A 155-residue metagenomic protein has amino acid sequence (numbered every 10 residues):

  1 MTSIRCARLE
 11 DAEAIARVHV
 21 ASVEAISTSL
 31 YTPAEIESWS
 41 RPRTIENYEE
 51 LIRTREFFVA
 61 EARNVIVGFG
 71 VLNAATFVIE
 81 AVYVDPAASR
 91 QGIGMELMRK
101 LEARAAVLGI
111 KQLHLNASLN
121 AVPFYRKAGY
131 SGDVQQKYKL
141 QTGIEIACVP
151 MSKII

Functional and structural regions predicted by a protein language model:
M1-S3: Extreme N-terminal starter segment of soluble prokaryotic enzymes
C6-L9, R17-A87, M98-K100, R104 (+3 more regions): Acetyl-CoA-dependent GNAT
R55, G129-Y130: Short glycine-aromatic motifs
F77, V122-P123: Glycine-centered loop/turn positions within well-structured domains that cap or flank conserved ligand/cofactor-binding
G92: Glycine-rich phosphate-binding loop
K111-V122, A128, Y138-I155: C-terminal "cap" of GNAT-fold acetyltransferases
G132-V134: A secondary-structure capping/hinge motif
